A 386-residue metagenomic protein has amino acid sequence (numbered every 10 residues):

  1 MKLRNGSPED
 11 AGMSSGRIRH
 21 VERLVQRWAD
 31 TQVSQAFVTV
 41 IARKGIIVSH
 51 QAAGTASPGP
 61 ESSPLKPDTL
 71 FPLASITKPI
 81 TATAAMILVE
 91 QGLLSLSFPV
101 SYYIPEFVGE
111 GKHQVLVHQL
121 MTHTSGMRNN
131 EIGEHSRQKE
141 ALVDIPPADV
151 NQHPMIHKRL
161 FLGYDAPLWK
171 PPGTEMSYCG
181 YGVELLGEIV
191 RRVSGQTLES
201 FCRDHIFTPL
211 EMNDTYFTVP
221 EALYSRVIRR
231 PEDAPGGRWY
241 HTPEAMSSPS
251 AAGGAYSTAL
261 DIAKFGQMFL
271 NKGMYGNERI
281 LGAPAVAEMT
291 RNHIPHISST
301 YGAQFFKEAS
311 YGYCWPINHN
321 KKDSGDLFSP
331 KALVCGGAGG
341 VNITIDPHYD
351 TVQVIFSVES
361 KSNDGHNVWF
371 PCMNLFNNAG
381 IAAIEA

Functional and structural regions predicted by a protein language model:
K2, G111-K331: Short, surface-exposed loop or secondary-structure junction motifs that flank catalytic or metal-binding residues
G6-L73, S95, W239-H241, I381: Short, conserved catalytic-motif segment at the N-terminal edge
S14, K78, T258: Short, conserved phosphate/pyrophosphate- and ester-handling motifs at nucleotide-, phospho-/glycolipid
R19-V25, T39, G45, F71-F98 (+3 more regions): Active-site SXXK
S95-E110: Short, glycine/proline-biased beta-turn/loop segments that scaffold the active-site neighborhood
N271, T290-Y301, S362-A386: Short, gly/Ser/Thr-rich active-site loops of penicillin-recognizing serine hydrolases
K331, G336-I345: Short glycine-rich, acidic/polar surface loops and turns
I343-T344, D350-S360: Short, well-ordered beta-strand elements
